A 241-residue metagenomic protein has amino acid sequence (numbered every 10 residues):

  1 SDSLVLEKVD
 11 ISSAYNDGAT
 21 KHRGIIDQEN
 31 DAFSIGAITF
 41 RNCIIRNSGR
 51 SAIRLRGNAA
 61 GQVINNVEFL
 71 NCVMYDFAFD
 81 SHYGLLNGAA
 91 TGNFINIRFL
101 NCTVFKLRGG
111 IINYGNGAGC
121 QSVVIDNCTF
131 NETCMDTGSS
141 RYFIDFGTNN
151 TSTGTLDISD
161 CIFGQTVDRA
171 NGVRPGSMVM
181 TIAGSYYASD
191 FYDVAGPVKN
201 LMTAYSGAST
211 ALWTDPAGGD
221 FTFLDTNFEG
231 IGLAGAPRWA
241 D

Functional and structural regions predicted by a protein language model:
S1, D17-A32, N47-G61, D76-T91 (+3 more regions): Extracellular beta-strand/beta-solenoid scaffold signature
D2-Y15, S34-R50, V63-F79, N93-G109 (+4 more regions): Right-handed parallel beta-helix
L6-V9, I26, I125, I144 (+4 more regions): Intrinsic disorder/low-complexity signal
R41, R98, K106-R108, R169 (+3 more regions): Surface-exposed charge patches in extracellular/virion surface proteins
C43, R56-N58, L100, A240: Small/flexible residues
S122, G138-T203: Surface-exposed substrate-engagement region within the catalytic domains of secreted or surface-exposed extracellular
L201-D241: C-terminal accessory segments
